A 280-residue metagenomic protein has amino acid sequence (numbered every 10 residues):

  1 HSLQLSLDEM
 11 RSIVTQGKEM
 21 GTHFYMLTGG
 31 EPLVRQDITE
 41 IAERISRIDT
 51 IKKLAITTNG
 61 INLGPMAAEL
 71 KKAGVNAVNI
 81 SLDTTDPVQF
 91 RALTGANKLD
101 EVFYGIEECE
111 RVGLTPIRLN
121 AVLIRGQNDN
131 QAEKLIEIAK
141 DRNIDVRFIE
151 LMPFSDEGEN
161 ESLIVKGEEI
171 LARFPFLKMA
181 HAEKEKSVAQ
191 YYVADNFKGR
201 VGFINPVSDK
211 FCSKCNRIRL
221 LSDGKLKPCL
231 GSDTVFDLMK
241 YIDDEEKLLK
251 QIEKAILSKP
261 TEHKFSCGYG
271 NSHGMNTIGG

Functional and structural regions predicted by a protein language model:
H1, D86-L93, S155-N160, D237-L238: A short acidic, helix-capping loop that chelates divalent metal ions and anchors anionic groups
Q4-L27, R35-I149: Radical SAM/AdoMet-radical enzyme domain recognition
E31: Conserved G/P- and acidic residue-centered "switch" motifs that form tight phosphate/ATP-binding loops in soluble
E137, D141, L151-F154, G158-G280: Auxiliary Fe-S-binding modules of radical SAM enzymes
